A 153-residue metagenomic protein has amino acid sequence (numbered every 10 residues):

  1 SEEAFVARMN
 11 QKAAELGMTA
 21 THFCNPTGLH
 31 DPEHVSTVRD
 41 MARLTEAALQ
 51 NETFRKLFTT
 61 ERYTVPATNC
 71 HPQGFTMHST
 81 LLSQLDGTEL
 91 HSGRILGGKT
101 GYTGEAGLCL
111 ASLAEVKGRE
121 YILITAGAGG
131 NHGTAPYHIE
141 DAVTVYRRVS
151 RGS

Functional and structural regions predicted by a protein language model:
S1-S153: Penicillin-recognizing serine hydrolase domain
